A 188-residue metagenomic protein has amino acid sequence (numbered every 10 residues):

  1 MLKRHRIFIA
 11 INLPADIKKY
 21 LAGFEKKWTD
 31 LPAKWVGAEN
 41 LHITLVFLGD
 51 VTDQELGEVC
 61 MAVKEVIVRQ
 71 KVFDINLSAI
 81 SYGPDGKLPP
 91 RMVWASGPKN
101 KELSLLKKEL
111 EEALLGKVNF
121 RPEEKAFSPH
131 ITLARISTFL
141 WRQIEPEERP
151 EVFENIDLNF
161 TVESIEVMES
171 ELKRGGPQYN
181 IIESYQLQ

Functional and structural regions predicted by a protein language model:
M1-Q188: Histidine-dependent nucleotide/RNA phosphoesterase domain, centered on the 2H-phosphoesterase fold with its duplicated
